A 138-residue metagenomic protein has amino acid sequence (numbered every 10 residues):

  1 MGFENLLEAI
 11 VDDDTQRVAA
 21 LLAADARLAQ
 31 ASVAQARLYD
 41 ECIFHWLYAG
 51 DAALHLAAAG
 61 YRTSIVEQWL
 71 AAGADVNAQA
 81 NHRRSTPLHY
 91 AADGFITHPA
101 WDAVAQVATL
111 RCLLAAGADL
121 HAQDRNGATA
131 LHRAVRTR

Functional and structural regions predicted by a protein language model:
M1-E8, A31-L54, Q79-T97, Q123-T129: Ankyrin-repeat boundary/"N-cap" motif
E4-A20: Alpha-helical segment of the N-proximal tetratricopeptide repeat
E8-D13, F44-Y48, L56-R62, Y90-Q106 (+1 more regions): Ankyrin repeat A-helix N-terminal signature
L28-A29, V76, L120: Ankyrin-repeat inter-repeat connecting loop/turn
A71, A115-H121: Tandem repeat domain/solenoid detector
V107, D119-H121, N126-R138: Short, intrinsically disordered, charge-balanced linker/junction segments flanking boundaries in proteins
